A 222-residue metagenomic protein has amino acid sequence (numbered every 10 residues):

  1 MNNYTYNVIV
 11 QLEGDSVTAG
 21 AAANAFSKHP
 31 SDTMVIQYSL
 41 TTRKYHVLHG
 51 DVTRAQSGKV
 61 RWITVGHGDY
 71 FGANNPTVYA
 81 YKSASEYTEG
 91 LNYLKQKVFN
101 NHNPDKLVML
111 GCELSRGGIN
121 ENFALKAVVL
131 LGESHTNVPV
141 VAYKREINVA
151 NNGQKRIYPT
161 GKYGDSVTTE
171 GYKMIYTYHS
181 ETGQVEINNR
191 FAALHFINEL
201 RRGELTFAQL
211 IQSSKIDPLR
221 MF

Functional and structural regions predicted by a protein language model:
N2, Y6-G118, E204, Q209 (+1 more regions): Catalytic-core segments of thiol-dependent peptidases
K106-F222: Active-site-proximal C-terminal subdomain of hydrolase catalytic domains
